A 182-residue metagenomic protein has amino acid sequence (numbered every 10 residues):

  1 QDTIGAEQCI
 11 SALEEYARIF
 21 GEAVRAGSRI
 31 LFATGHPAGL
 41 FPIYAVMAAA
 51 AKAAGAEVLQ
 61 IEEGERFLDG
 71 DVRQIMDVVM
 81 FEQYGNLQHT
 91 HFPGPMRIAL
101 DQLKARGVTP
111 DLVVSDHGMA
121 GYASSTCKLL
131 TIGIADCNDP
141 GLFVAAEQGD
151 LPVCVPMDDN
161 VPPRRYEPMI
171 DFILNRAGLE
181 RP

Functional and structural regions predicted by a protein language model:
Q1-T34, E62: Metallocofactor- and cofactor-centric catalytic cores in central/energy metabolism, strongly enriched
A17-G21, L40-G55: Histidine-anchored nucleotide/phosphate-binding helix
V24, K52, S124-S125: Anion (oxyanion) recognition and catalysis
I30-Y44, D116-Y122, N138-D139: Gly/Ser/Thr-rich loops at beta-strand to alpha-helix junctions that form or flank small-molecule/cofactor-binding
V46-A99: Long, charge-dense
E57-F67, I132-N138, V155-P156: A generic structural motif
L100-L129, G133-A135: Glycine-rich phosphate-binding loop
C127, I134-P182: C-terminal functional extensions of proteins
